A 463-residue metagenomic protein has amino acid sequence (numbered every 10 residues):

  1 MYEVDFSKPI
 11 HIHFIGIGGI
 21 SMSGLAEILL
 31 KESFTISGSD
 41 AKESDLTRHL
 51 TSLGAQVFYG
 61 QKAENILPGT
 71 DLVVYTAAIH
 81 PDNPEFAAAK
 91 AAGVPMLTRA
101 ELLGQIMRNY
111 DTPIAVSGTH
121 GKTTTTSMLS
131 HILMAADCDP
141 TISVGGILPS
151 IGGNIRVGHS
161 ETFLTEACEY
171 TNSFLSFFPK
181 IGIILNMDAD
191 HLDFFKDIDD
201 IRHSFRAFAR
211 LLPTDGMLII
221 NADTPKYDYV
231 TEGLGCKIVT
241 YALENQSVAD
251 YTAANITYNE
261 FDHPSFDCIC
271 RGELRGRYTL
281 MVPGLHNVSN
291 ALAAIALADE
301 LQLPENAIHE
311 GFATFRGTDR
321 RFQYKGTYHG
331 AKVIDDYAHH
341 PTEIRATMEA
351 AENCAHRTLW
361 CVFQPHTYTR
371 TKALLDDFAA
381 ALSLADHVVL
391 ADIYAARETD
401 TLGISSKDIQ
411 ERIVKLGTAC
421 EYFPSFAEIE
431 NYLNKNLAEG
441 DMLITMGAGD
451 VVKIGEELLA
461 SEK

Functional and structural regions predicted by a protein language model:
M1-T98, L102, M217, T252-A254 (+2 more regions): N-terminal leader/targeting and accessory segments in enzymes
Y2-H13, S21, L25-E32, Y110 (+3 more regions): Nucleotide phosphate-binding/pyrophosphate-handling subdomain across enzymes that bind or process nucleotide phosphates
D5, I28-K31, T51, E64-P68 (+5 more regions): Phosphate-binding loop of NTP-binding sites
I12-F14, V73, I114, P140 (+3 more regions): Conserved hydrophobic helix-helix packing surfaces used for dimerization/oligomerization
F34-A41, L218-A222, C361-Q364, A385-A395: Short internal beta-strands
S39-D40, F58-Q61, L97-G104, S143-G146 (+4 more regions): Beta-strand->loop->alpha-helix junctions that form or flank phosphate-binding loops in nucleotide-handling enzymes
P68-L72, E161, E439-D441: Short acidic/histidine-rich motifs immediately flanking catalytic phosphotransfer sites in two-component signaling
A379-E439: C-terminal helical cap/extension that packs against the catalytic core of soluble nucleotide-cofactor enzymes
